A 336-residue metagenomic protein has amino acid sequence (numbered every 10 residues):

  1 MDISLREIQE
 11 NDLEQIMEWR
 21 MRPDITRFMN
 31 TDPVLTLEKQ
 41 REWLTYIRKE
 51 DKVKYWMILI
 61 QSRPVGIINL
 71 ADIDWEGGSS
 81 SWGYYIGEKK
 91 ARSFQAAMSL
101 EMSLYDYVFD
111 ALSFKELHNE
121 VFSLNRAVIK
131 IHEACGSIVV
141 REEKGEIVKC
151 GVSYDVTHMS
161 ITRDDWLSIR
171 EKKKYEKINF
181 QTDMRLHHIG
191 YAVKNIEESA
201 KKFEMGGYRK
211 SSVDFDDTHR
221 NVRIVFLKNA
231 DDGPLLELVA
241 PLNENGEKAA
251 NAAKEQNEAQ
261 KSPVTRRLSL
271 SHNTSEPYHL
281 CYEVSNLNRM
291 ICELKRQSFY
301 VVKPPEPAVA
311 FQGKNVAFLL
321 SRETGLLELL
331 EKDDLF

Functional and structural regions predicted by a protein language model:
M1-S4, I8-L13, I60-N179, V213: Acyl-donor (CoA/ACP) binding surface of acyl/acetyltransferases
D24-E42: Conserved GNAT-fold acetyl-CoA-binding loop/helix
T45-M57, G66, R220-I224, G313: A short helix-loop-beta-strand connector motif used in the catalytic cores of GNAT acetyltransferases and, in some
I131-H132, M159, S199-E204, L294: Conserved active-site tyrosine of GNAT-family acetyltransferases
D183, K202-M205, R209-D216, N221-F226 (+3 more regions): Interaction-mediating elements
R185-N195, K228, N251-E293, A317: Vicinal oxygen chelate
V213, N221, N245-S269, K303-P304 (+1 more regions): A cross-kingdom feature marking solvent-exposed beta-strand/loop segments within repeated, beta-rich binding/scaffold
V213-D216, R223-L236, I291-F336: Vicinal oxygen chelate
